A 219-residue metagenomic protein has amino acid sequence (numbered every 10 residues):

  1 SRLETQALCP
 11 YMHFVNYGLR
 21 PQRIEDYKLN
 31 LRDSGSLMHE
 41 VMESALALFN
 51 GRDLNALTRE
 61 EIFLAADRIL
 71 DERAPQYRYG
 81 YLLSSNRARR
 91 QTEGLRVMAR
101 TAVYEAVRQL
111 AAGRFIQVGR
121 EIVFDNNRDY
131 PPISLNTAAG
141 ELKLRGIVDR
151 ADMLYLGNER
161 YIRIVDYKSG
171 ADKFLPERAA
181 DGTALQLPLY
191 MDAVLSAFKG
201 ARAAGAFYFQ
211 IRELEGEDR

Functional and structural regions predicted by a protein language model:
S1-S44: C-terminal, charged and often intrinsically disordered regions of DNA end-processing helicases and nucleases
E4-L8, Y27-G35, N55, R59 (+8 more regions): Active-site-proximal structural scaffolding
C9, M38, A99, R150 (+3 more regions): Hydrophobic, well-ordered secondary-structure elements that form the walls of internal hydrophobic environments
C9-L19, D67-P75, N158-S169, R219: Active-site-adjacent bridging/hinge elements
E40-P131: A non-catalytic, helix-rich entry segment at domain boundaries
L48-R52, R108-R114, A139, L154-R160 (+1 more regions): Secondary-structure transition/capping motifs at alpha-helix termini and the adjoining loop/turn into the next element
V118-L195: Non-catalytic protein-protein interaction segments used by genome-maintenance enzymes to assemble and couple activities
D125, R163, M191-R219: Substrate-binding beta-hairpin/strand module that engages nucleic acids
